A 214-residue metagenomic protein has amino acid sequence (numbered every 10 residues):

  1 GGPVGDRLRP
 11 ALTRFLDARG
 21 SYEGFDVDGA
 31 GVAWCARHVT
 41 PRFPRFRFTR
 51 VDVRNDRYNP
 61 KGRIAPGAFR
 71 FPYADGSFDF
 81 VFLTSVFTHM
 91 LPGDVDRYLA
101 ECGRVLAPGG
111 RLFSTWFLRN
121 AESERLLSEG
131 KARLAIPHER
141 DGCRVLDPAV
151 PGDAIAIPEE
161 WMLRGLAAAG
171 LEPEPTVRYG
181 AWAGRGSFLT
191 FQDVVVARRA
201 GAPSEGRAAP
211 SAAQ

Functional and structural regions predicted by a protein language model:
V4-R70, R97, R111-Q214: Class I (Rossmann-like) S-adenosyl-L-methionine-dependent methyltransferase catalytic domain, capturing the SAM-binding
F69, F78-D79: Local beta-strand N-terminus motif with an aromatic residue
Y73: Carboxylate-rich, divalent-cation-coordinating active-site regions
F82: A conserved beta-strand element that flanks and buttresses the S-adenosyl-L-methionine
S85-V86: Short catalytic micro-motifs in class I SAM-dependent methyltransferases
L91-P92: Helix-capping/helix-break motifs at membrane-protein junctions, especially on the cytosolic side just before or after
D96-P108: A short glycine-rich, Lys/Arg-flanked "PGG" loop and its adjoining helix->strand segment in the class I
